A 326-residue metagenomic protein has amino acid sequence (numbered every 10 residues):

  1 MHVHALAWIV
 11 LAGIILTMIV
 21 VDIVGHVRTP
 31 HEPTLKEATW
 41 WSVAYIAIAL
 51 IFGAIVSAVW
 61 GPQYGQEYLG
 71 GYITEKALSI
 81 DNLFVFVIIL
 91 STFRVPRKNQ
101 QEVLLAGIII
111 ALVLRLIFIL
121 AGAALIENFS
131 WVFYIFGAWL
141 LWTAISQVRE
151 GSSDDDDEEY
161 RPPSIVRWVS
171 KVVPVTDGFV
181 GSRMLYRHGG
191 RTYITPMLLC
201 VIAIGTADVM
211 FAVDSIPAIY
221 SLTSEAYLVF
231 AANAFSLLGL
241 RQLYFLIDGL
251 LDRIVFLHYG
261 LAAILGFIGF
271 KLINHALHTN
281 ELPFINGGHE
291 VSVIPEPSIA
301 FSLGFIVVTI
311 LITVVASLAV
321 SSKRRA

Functional and structural regions predicted by a protein language model:
M1-A326: Multi-pass alpha-helical transmembrane bundle typical of ion/small-solute transporters and intramembrane aspartyl
